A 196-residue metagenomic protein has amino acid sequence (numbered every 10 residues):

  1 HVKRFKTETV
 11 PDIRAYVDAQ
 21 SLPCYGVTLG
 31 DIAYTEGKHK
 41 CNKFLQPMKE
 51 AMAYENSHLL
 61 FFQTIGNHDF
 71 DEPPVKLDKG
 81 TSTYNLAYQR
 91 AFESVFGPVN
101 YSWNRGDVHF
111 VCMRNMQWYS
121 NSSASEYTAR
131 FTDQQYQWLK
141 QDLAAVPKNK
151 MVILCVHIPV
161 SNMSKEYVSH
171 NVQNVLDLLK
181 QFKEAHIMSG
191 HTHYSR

Functional and structural regions predicted by a protein language model:
H1-N42, Q141: N-terminal active-site segment of His-dependent metallophosphoesterases
L22-C24, L59-F61, N149-K150: Short, well-ordered coil/turn segments that N-cap beta-strands
G30-D31, G66-N67, H157, G190-H191: Active-site glycine-centered loops adjacent to acidic/histidine catalytic or metal-binding residues that shape
T35-E36, S161-S164, V168-H170, R196: Short, solvent-exposed loop/turn segments at secondary-structure junctions
G37-K140, A144-V146, N174-H186, T192-R196: Extended active-site neighborhood of metal-dependent phosphoesterases/phosphodiesterases
V146-M163: Short acidic, glycine-rich surface-loop motifs adjacent to enzyme active sites
